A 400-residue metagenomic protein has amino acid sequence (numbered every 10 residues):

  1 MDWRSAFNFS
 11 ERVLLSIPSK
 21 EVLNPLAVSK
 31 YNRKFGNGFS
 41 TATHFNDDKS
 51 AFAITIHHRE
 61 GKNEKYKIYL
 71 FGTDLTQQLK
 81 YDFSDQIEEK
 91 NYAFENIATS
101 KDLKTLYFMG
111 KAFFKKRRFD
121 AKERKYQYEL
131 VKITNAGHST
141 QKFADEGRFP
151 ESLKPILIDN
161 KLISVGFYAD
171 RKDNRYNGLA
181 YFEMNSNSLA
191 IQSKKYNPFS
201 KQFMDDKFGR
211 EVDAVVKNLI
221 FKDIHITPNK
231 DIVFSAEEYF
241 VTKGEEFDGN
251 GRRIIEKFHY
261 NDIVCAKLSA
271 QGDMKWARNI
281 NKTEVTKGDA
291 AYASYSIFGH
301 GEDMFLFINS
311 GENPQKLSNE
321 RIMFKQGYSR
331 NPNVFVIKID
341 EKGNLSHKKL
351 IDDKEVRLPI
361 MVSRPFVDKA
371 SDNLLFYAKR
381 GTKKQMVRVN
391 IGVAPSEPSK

Functional and structural regions predicted by a protein language model:
M1-K30, K34-H44, I56, K65-K67: Post-signal peptide N-terminal segment of secreted/secretory-pathway proteins
M1-R4, S10, K65-T76, A121-H138 (+4 more regions): Beta-propeller blade signature
V28-A51, E95-T105, K154-N160, K172 (+3 more regions): Structural signature of eukaryotic scaffold interfaces centered on beta-propeller domains
S50-E64, K111-R124, F167-L179, E237-H259 (+1 more regions): Short, conserved, GDST-rich strand-edge loop motifs in beta-rich repeat architectures
A98-K111, K116-A236: Long, internal scaffold/assembly segments composed of regular secondary structure
T140-K154, I191-N218, D273-Y295, R330-F335 (+1 more regions): Conserved blade-ending motifs and adjacent loop-strand segments that build the rim/top face of beta-propeller domains
F247-D248, K267-M323, P332-V334: C-terminal structural cap/anchor segments
V367-K400: Blade-level signature of beta-propeller repeat domains, shared across WD40, Kelch, NHL, RCC1 and BNR/Asp-box propellers
